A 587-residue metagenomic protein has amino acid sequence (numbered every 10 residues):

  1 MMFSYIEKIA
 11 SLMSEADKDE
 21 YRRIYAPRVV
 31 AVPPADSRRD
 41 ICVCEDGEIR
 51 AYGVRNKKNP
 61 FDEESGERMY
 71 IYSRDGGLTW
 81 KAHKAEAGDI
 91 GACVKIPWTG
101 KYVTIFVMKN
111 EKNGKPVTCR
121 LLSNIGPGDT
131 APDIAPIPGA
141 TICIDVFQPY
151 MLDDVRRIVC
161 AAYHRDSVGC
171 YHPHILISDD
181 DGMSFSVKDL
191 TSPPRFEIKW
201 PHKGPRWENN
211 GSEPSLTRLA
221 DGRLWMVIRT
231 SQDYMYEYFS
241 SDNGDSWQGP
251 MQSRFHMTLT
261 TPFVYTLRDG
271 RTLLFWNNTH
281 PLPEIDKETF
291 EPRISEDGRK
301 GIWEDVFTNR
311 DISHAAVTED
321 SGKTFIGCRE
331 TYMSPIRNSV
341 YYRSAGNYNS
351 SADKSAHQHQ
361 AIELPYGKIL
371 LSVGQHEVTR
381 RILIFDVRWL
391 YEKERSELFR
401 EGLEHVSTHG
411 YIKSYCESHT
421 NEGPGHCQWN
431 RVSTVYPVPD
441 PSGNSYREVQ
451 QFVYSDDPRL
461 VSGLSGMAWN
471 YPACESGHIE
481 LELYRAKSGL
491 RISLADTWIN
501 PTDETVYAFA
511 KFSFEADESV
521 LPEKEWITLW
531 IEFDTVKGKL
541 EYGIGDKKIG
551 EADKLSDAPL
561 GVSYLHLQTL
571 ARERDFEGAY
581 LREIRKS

Functional and structural regions predicted by a protein language model:
M1-H405, S414-G423, R431, V435: Asp-box/BNR beta-propeller blade signature and adjacent active/binding-site loops in extracellular glycan-interacting
T79-K81, T324-I326, T505-A508, K547-A552: Surface-exposed loop/edge segments in extracytoplasmic proteins
R223, R271, S476-E480, W526-T528: Intrinsic-disorder/low-complexity, polar/charged segments enriched in Ser/Thr/Lys/Arg/Asp/Glu/Gln
V387, F399, A579-K586: Extracellular beta-strand elements of beta-rich domains used for carbohydrate recognition/degradation or cell-matrix
S442-A516: Secretory/extracellular carbohydrate-interaction modules and structurally similar beta-sandwich "look-alikes"
L481, K524-T535, L540-Y542: Short tryptophan-centered beta-strand motifs in secreted/extracellular beta-sheet-rich domains of glycan-recognition
A510-W530: Short, aromatic/His-centered strand-loop micro-motif at the edge of beta-sheets
A552-Y580: Flexible glycan-contacting loops in extracellular carbohydrate-active proteins
